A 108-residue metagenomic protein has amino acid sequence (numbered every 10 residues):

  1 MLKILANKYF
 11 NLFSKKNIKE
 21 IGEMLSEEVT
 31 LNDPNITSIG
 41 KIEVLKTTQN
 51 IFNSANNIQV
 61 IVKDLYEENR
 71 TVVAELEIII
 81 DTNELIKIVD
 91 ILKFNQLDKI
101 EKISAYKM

Functional and structural regions predicted by a protein language model:
L5, K15-E28: Short, well-ordered alpha-helical segments enriched in acidic and aromatic residues
Y9, I21, V29, V44 (+4 more regions): Hydrophobic pocket/interface hotspot
E27-K63: A solvent-exposed, acidic/Ser-Thr-rich amphipathic alpha-helical stretch
Q59-V60, E84-D90: Short, surface-exposed coil-to-beta transition loops
V73-D81: Short beta-strand segments that buttress and anchor functional surface loops
K87-M108: Short beta-strand edge/turn micro-motifs at domain boundaries
